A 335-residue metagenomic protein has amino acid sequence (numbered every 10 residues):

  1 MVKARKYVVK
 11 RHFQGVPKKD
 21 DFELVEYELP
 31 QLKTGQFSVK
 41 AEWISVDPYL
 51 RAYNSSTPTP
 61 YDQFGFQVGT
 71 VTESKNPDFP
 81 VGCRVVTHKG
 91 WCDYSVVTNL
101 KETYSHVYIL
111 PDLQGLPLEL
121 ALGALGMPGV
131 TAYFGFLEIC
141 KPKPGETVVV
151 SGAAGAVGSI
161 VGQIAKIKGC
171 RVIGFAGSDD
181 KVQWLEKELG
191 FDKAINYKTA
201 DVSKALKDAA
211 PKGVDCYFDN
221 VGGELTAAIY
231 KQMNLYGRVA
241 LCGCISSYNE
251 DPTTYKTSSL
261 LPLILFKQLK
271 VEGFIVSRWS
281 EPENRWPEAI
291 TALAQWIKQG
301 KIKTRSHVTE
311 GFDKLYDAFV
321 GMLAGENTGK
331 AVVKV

Functional and structural regions predicted by a protein language model:
V2-A4, K301-V308, Y316-V335: C-terminal capping/lid region of NAD(P)-dependent oxidoreductase domains
E28-V46, L50-W91: Glycine-rich beta-strand-centered segment in the early N-terminal region that forms part of a ligand/cofactor-binding
G65-V68, V81-G152: NAD(P)H dinucleotide-binding glycine-rich loop of Rossmann-like/cofactor-binding domains, especially the beta1-alpha1
V86, V149, I195, D215-F218: N-terminal Rossmann-like NAD(P) cofactor-binding module of classical short-chain dehydrogenase/reductase
D93, G177-K187, Y255-L261: Short, glycine/polar-rich helix-capping loops at beta-to-alpha or helix-loop-helix junctions that flank or form
L122-A200: Mid-domain Rossmann-like dinucleotide-binding core that forms the NAD(H)/NADP(H) cofactor-binding site
D201-K212: Short amphipathic alpha-helix with an adjacent loop that forms part of the alpha/beta core around
E224-I302, K334-V335: Glycine-rich phosphate-binding loop and adjacent beta-alpha segment of Rossmann(oid) nucleotide-cofactor-binding
